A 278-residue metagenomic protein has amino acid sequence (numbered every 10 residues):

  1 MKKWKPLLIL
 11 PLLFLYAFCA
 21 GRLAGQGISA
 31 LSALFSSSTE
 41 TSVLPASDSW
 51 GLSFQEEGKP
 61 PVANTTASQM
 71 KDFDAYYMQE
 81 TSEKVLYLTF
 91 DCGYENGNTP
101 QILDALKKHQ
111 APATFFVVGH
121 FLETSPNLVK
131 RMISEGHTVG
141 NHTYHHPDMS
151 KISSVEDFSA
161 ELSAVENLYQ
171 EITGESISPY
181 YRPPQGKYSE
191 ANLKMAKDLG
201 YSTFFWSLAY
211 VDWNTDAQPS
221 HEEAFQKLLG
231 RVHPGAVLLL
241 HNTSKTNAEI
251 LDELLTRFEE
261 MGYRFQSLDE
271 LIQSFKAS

Functional and structural regions predicted by a protein language model:
M1-L13: N-terminal Sec-pathway targeting helices
A20-S36: Sec-dependent signal peptide cleavage junction
A33-Q55: Short extracytoplasmic/periplasmic juxtamembrane "stem" segments immediately C-terminal to an N-terminal membrane anchor
G51-S153, E161-Q170, I177-S178, Q273-F275: Active-site beta->alpha N-cap acidic-glycine motif
T65, N98, P147-T173, K187-P234 (+2 more regions): Alpha-helical scaffold elements lining the catalytic groove of polysaccharide deacetylases
A75-E80, H109, E123, T246-S278: C-terminal domain-boundary segment and adjacent tail
L86-T89, A113-V117, T138-N141, P179-P183 (+3 more regions): Structural recognition of the beta-strand scaffold that forms the well-ordered cores of secreted hydrolase catalytic
G93, V118-H120, Y144, P184-G186 (+3 more regions): Active-site beta-loop-alpha junctions enriched in small/polar residues
